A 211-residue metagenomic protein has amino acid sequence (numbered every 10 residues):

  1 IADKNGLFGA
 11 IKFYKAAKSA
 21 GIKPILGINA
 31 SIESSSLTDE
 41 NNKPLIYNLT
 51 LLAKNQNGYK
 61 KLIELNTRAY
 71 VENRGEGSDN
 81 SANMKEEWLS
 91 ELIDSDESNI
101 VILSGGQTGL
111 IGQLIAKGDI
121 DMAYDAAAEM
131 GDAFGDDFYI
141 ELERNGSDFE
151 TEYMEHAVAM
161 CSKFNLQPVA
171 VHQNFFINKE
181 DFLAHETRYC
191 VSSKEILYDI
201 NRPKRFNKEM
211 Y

Functional and structural regions predicted by a protein language model:
I1-Y211: Phosphodiester-processing cores and adjacent nucleic acid-binding clamps
